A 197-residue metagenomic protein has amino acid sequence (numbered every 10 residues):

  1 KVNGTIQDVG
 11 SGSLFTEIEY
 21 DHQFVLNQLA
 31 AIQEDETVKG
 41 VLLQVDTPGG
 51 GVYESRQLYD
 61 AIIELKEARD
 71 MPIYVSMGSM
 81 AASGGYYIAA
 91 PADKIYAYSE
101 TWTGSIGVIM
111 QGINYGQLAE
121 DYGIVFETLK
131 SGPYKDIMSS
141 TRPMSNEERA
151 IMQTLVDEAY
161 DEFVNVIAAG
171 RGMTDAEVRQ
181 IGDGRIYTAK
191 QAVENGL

Functional and structural regions predicted by a protein language model:
K1-M71, M77-G170: Small-residue-centered hinge/linker elements
A150-L197: Flexible, glycine-rich surface segments
